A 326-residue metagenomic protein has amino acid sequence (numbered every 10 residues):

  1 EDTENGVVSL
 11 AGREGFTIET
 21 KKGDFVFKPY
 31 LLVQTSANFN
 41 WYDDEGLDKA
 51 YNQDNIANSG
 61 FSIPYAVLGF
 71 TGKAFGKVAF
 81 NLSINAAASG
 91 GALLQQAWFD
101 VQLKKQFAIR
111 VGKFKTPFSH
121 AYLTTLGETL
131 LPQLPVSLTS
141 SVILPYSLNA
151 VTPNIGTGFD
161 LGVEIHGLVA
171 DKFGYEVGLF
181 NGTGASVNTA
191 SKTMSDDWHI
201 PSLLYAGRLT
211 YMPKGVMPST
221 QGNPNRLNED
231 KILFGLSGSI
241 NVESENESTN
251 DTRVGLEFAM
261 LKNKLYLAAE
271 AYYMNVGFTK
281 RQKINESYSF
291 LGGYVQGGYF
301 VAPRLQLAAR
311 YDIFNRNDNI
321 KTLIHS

Functional and structural regions predicted by a protein language model:
E1-T17: Short coil-to-helix leader/linker segments, especially the first N-terminal amphipathic alpha-helix with its helix
D2, K22, N55, W98-Q102 (+1 more regions): Outer-membrane beta-barrel pore domains
V7, M217-T220, L267: Short, structured loop/turn "capping" segments at alpha-beta junctions
V8-L10, N58-S62, S89-G91, N154-T157 (+5 more regions): Short sequence motifs at beta-strands and strand-loop junctions characteristic of Gram-negative outer-membrane
G15-A185, P201-V216, R226-L227, Q296-N317: Outer membrane beta-barrel
W41-K49, A87-W98, L123-G127, S186-S195 (+4 more regions): Outer-membrane beta-barrel translocator domains and adjoining extracellular loop/strand segments of Gram-negative
S83, A150-T152, K192-D196, N241: Active-site rim elements
